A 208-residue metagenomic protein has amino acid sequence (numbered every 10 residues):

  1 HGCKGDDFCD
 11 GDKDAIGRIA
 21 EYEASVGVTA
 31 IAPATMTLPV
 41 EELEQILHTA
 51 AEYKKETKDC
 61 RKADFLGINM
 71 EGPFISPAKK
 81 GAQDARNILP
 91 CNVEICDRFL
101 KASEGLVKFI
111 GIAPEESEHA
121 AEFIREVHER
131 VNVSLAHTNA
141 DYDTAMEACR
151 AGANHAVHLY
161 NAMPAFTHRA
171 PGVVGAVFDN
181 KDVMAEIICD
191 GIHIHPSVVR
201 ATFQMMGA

Functional and structural regions predicted by a protein language model:
H1-K13: Di-metal (Zn2+ and/or Mg2+/Mn2+) metal-binding site signature of metallo-dependent hydrolases with the MBL/beta-CASP
K4, G17-I46, K62-S76, S103-E115 (+3 more regions): Divalent metal-dependent hydrolysis catalytic cores, especially in the metallo-beta-lactamase
D12-A15, I46-T49, N92-E94, R169-V174: Charged helix-capping and loop-helix junction motifs
V40-Q45, E115-A120, V133-N139, E186-Q204: Active-site glycine- and acidic-residue-rich loops that bind and position anionic ligands or nucleotide-like cofactors
E41-E52, G81: Metal-dependent catalytic neighborhoods of phosphoester/phosphodiester hydrolases
K55-K62, S103-G105, H128-R130, M206-G207: Short helix-capping segments at alpha-helix termini
M70, P77-G172: Divalent metal-binding pocket/active-site signature
T144-A208: Active-site-adjacent C-terminal substructures of enzyme catalytic domains
